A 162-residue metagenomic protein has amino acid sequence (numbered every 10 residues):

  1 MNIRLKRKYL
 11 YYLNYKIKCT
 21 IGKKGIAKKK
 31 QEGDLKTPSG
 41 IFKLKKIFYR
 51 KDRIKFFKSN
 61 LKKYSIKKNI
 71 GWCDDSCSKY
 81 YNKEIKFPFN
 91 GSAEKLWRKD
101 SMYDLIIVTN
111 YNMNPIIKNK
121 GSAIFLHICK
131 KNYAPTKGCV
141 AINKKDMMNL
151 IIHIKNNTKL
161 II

Functional and structural regions predicted by a protein language model:
M1-K137, K144-I162: Cell wall/extracellular polymer interaction/catalysis modules
